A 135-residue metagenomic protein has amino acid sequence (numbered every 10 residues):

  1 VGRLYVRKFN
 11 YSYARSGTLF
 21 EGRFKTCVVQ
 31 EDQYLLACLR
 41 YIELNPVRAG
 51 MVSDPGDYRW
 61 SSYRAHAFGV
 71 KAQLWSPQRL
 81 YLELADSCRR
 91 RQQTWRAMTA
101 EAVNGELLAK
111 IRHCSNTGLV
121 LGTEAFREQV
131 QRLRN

Functional and structural regions predicted by a protein language model:
G2-N135: Short Pro-Cys-Gly-centered "Cys-loop" motif that presents a nucleophilic cysteine in a tight turn
